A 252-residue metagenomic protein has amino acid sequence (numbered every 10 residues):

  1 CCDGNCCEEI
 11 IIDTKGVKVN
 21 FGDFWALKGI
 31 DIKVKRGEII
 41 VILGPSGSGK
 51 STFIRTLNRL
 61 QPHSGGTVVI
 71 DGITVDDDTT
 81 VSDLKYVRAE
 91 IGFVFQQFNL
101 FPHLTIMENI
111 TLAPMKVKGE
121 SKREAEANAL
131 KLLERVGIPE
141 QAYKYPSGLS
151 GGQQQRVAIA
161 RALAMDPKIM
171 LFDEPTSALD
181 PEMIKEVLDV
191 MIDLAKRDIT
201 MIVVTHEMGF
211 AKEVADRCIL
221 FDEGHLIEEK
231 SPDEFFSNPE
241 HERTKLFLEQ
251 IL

Functional and structural regions predicted by a protein language model:
C1-C7, T244: Pre-NBD coupling/linker segments of ABC/ABC-like ATPases
I10-P232: ABC family nucleotide-binding domain
F221-E223, E229, D233-L252: C-terminal boundary and immediately downstream tail of ABC-type ATPase nucleotide-binding domains
